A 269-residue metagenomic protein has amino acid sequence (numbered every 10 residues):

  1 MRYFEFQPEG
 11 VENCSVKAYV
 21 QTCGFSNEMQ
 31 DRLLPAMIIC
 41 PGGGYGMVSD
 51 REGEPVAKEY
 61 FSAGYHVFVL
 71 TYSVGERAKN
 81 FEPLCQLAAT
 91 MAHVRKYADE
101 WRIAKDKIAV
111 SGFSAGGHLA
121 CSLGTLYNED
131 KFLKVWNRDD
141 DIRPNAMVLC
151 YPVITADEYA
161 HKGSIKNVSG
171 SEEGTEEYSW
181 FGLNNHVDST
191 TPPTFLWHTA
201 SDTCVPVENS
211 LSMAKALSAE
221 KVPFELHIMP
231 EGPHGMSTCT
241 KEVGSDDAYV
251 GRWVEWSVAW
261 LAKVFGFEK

Functional and structural regions predicted by a protein language model:
M1-R32: N-terminal cap/lid segment of alpha/beta-hydrolase-fold proteins
L33-G42: Short beta-strand element of the alpha/beta-hydrolase
A78-E100, R252-W253: Alpha/beta-hydrolase active-site loop
A92-K162, Y178: Primarily recognizes the serine-hydrolase "nucleophile elbow" in alpha/beta-hydrolase and SGNH/GDSL folds
P152-H186, P192: Mobile cap/lid helix-loop segments that gate and shape the active-site cleft of serine hydrolases
T190, L196-H198, D202: Short beta-strand/loop motif that positions the catalytic acidic residue of the alpha/beta-hydrolase fold
T203-S212: Conserved alpha/beta-hydrolase "acid-adjacent" motif
L211, K215-K269: C-terminal catalytic histidine-bearing segment of alpha/beta-hydrolase fold enzymes
